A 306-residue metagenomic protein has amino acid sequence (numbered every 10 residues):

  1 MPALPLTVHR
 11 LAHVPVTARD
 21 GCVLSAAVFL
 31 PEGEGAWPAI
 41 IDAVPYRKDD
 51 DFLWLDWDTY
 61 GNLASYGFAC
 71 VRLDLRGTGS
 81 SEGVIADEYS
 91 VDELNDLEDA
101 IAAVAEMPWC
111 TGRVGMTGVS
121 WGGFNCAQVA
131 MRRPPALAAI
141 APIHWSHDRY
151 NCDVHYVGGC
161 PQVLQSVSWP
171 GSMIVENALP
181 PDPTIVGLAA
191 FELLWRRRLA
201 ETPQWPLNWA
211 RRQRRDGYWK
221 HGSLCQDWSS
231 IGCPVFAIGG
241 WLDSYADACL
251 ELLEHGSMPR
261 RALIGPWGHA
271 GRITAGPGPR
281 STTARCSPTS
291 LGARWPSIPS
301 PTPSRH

Functional and structural regions predicted by a protein language model:
P2-V8, T17-C22, P135, Q204 (+6 more regions): Alpha/beta-hydrolase-fold serine-hydrolase catalytic core, especially in secreted/extracellular enzymes
D20-L30: A short loop-to-beta-strand scaffold at the N-terminal edge of the catalytic core in hydrolase folds
E32-A105, H155: Cap/lid segment of the alpha/beta-hydrolase catalytic domain
A36-P38, Y66-A69, C110-R113, P135-A139 (+2 more regions): Loop/turn elements at helix/coil->beta-strand transitions in domains of secreted/extracellular proteins
E98, A127-M131, L250: Short, hydrophobic alpha-helix immediately C-terminal to the catalytic nucleophile
P108-S120: Alpha/beta-hydrolase fold nucleophile elbow
T117, F124-T184, W241-L242, R260-L291: A catalytic-pocket lid/entrance helix-loop region that shapes and gates access to the active site across common
N177-S223: Alpha/beta-hydrolase
